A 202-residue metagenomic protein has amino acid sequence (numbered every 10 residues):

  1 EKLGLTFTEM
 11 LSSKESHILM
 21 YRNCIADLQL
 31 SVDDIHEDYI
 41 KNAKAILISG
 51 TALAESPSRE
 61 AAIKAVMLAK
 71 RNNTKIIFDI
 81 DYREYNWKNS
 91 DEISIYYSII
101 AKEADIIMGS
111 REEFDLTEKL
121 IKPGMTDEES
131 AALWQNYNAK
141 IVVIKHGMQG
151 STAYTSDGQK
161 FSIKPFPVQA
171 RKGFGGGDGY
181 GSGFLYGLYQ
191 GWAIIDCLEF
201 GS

Functional and structural regions predicted by a protein language model:
E1, C24, Y82-E84, E113 (+2 more regions): Glycine-rich beta-alpha junction loops
E1-I48: Conserved N-terminal subdomain of the carbohydrate kinase-like
M10-K14, I93-Y97, M125-T126, Q159-S162: Short, hinge-like loop/turn segments at secondary-structure boundaries
S16-L19, A45, K75, I106 (+2 more regions): Structural motif
D38-K41, K102, Y137, G158: Structured loop/turn residues at beta-strand edges in well-structured enzyme cores
A45, T51-A132, Q149-G150: Conserved beta-alpha-beta core of the PfkB/ribokinase-like small-molecule kinase fold
M67-L68, K119-S202: Conserved phosphate-binding/catalytic region of the ribokinase-like
